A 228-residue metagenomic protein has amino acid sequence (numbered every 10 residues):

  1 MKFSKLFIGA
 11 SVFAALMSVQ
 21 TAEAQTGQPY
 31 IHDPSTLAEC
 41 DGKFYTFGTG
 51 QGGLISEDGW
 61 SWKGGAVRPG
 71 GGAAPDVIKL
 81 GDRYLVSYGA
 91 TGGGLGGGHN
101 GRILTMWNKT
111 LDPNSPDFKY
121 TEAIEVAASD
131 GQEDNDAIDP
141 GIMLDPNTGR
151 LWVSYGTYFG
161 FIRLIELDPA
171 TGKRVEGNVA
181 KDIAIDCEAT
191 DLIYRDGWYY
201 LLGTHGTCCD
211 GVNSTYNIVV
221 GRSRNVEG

Functional and structural regions predicted by a protein language model:
M1-G9: Bacterial N-terminal signal peptides that target proteins for export
F3, E23-G228: Carbohydrate-active catalytic/glycan-binding domains of CAZyme proteins, especially the secreted or lumenal ectodomains
G9-S18: Bacterial N-terminal signal peptides
